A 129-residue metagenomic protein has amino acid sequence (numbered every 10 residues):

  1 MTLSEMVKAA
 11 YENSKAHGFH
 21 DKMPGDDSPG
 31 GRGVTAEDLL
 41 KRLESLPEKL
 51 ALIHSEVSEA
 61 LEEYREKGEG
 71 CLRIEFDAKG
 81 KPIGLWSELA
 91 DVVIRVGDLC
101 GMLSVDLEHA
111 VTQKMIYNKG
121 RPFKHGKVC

Functional and structural regions predicted by a protein language model:
M1-C129: Flexible "arm" and connector segments at domain edges
